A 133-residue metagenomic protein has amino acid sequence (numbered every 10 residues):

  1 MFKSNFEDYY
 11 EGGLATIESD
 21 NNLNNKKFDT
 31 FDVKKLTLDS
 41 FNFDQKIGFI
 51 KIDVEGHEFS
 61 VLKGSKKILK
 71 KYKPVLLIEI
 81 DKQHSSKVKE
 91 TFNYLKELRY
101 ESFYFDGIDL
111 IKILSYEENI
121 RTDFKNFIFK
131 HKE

Functional and structural regions predicted by a protein language model:
M1-Q45: Glycine-rich adenosyl-binding loop in Rossmann-like folds that engage adenosine-containing cofactors
T37-E133: Conserved acidic-Pro-Pro-aromatic motif
